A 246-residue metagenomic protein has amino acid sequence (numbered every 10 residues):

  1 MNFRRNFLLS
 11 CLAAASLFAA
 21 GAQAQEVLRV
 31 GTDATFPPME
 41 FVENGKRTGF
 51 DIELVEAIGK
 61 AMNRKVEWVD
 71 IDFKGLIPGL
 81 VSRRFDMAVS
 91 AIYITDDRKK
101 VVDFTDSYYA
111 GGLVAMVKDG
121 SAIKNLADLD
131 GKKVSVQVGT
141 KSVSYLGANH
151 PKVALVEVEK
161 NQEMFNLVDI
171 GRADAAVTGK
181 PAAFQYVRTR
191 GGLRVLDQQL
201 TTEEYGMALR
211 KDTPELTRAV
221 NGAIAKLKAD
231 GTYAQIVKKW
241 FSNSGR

Functional and structural regions predicted by a protein language model:
F18-A24: Sec/Tat signal peptide C-region and signal peptidase I cleavage site
Q25-A91, D230: Extracytoplasmic small-molecule ligand-binding "clamshell" domains of the periplasmic binding protein/Venus flytrap
A34, Y109-V117, F184-A225, F241-R246: Periplasmic-binding protein-like
V42, V55-R64, T105, L126 (+4 more regions): Ligand-binding cleft/hinge of the Venus flytrap
I52-A61, G120, A127, K133 (+2 more regions): Extended ligand-binding regions for polar small-molecule ligands
K60, K65-D128, R194-L200: Acidic, polar ligand-binding/catalytic clefts
W68-P78, V138-K141, V156-I170, E203: Short helix-initiation/N-cap motifs at beta->coil->alpha
S90-K100, L146-A148, D169-T201: A ligand-binding cleft/hinge motif common to bilobed small-molecule-binding domains
